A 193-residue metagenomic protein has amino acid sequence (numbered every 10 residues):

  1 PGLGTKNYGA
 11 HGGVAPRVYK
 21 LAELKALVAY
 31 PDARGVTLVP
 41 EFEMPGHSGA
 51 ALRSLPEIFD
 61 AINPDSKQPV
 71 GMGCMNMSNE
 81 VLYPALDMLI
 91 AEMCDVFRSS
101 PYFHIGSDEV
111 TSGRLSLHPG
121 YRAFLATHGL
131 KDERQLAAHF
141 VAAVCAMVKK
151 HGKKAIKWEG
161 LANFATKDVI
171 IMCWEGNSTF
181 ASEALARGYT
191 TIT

Functional and structural regions predicted by a protein language model:
P1-H151: Substrate-binding cleft of carbohydrate-active enzyme catalytic domains
P119-T193: Catalytic-core regions of glycoside hydrolase
